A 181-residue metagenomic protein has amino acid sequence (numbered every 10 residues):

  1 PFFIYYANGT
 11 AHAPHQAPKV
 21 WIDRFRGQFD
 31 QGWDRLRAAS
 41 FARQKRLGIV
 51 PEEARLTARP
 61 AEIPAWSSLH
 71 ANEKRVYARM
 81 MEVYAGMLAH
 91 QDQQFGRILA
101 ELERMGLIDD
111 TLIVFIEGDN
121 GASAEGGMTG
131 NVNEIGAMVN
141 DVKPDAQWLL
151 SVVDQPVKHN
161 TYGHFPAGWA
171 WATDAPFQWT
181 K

Functional and structural regions predicted by a protein language model:
P1-K181: Active-site-proximal cap/lid insertion segments
